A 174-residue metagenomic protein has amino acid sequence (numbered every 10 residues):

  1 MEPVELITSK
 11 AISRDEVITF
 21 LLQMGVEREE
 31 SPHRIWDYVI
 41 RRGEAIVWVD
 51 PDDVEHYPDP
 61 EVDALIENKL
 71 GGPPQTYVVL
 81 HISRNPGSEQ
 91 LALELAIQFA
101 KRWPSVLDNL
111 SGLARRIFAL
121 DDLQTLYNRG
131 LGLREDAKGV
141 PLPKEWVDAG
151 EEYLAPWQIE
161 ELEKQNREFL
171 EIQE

Functional and structural regions predicted by a protein language model:
M1-R41, E168-E174: Short, extreme N-terminal segment that most often corresponds to the first beta-strand
E2, Y38, I46-I66, G150 (+3 more regions): Long, contiguous binding/interaction regions
P3-E5, T76-V78, P104-S105: Hydrophobic beta-strand segments of well-ordered beta-sheets in folded domains
S9-I12, L80-S88, Q98-K101, L110-G112: Short, flexible beta-strand-to-coil junctions
D15, M24-Q90: Short, intrinsically disordered low-complexity segments
I18, Y77, R116-A119: Aromatic-residue detector
E27, E94-E174: Acidic, proline/glycine-rich low-complexity IDRs
